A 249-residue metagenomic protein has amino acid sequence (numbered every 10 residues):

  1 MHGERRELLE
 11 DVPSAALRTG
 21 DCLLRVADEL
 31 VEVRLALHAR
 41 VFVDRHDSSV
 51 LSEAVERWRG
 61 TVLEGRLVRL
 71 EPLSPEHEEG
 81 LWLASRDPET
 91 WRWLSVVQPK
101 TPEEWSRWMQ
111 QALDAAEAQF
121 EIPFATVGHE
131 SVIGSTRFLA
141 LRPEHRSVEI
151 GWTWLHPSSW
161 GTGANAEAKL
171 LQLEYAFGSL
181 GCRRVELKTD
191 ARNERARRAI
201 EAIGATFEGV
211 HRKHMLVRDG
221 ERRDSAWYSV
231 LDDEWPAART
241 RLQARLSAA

Functional and structural regions predicted by a protein language model:
M1, V12, V26, V31-V33 (+1 more regions): Hydrophobic alpha-helical signal/anchor motif
H46-T162, Y175, S179, M215 (+1 more regions): GNAT-family acyltransferases
G161-Y175, R198: Conserved acetyl-CoA-binding loop-helix of GNAT-fold acetyltransferases
G178-K188: Conserved GNAT acetyl-CoA-binding A-motif
K188, T206-E221: Conserved catalytic-core motifs of GNAT/GCN5-like acyltransferases
N193-G209: Conserved active-site alpha-helix within GNAT-family acetyltransferase domains
